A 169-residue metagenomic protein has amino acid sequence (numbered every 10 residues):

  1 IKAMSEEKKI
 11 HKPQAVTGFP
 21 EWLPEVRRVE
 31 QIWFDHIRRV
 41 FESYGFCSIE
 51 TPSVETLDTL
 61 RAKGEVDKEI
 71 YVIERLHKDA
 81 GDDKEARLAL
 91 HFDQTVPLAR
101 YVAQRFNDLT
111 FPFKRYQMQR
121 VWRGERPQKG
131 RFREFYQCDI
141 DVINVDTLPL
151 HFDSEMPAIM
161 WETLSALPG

Functional and structural regions predicted by a protein language model:
M4-G169: TRNA-recognition modules of translation machinery and tRNA-sensing kinases, especially anticodon-binding
